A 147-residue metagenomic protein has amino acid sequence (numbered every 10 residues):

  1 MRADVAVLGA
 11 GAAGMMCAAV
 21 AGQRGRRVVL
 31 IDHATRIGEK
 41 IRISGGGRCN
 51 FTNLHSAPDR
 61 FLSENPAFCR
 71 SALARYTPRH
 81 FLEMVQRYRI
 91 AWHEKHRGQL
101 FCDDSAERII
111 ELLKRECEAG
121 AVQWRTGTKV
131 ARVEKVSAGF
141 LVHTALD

Functional and structural regions predicted by a protein language model:
M1-A3, H143-D147: Core beta-strand elements of the Rossmann-like FAD/NAD(P) dinucleotide-binding domain in flavoenzyme oxidoreductases
A3-L30: N-terminal Rossmann-like FAD-binding beta1-loop-alpha1 element of flavoenzymes
G14-M16, I37-K40: Short N-terminal binding/cap micro-motifs at the start of the first secondary-structure element
G46-H96: Glycine-rich active-site loop/strand segments that organize a redox cofactor
C69-T77, H96-R115, R125: Short beta-strand to alpha-helix junction loop
T126-G139: A conserved short coil-to-beta-strand element within the FAD-binding core of flavoproteins
